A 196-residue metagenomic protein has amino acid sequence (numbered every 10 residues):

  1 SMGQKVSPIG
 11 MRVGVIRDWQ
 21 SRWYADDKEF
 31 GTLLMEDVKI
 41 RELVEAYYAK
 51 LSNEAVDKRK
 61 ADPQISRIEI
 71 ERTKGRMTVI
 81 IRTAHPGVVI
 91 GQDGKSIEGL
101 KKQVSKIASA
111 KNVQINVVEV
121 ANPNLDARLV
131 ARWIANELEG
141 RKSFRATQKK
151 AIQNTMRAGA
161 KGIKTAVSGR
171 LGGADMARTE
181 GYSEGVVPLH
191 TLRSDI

Functional and structural regions predicted by a protein language model:
S1-I196: RNA-contacting regions in translation and RNA-metabolism proteins, encompassing KH/S1 modules where present
